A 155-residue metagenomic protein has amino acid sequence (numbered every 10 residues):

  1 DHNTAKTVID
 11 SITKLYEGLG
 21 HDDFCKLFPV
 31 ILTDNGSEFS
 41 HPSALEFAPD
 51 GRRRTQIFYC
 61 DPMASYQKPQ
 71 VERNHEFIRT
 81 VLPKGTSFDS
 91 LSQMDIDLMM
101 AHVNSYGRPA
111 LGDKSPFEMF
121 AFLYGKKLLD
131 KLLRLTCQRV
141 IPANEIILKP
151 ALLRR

Functional and structural regions predicted by a protein language model:
D1-D22: Active-site beta-loop-alpha junctions of metal-dependent nucleic acid enzymes, especially the RNase H-like/DDE
H2-A5, A64, G85: Short strand->helix junction
T4, F24, V30-I31, N35 (+1 more regions): Conserved, well-structured core segments that form or line functional sites
K14-E17, F77-K84, A101-S105: Short basic/hydrophobic patches in alpha-helices and adjacent helix-turn junctions that form amphipathic surface motifs
D22-L27, R52-R54: Short helix-terminating capping/connector loops at secondary-structure junctions
T33-N35, P42-A48, I57-V81, D89-A101: RNase H-like two-metal-ion nuclease catalytic core shared by retroviral integrases and related mobile-element nucleases
A48-D50, A121: Glycine-rich, phosphate-binding/catalytic loops in enzymes
K84-R155: C-terminal domain-tail junction helix/linker
